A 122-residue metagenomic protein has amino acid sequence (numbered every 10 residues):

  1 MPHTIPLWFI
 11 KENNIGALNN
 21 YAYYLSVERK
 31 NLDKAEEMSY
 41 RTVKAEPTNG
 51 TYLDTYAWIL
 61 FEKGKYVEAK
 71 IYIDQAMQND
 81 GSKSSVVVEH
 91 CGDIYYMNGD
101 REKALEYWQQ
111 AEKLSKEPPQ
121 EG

Functional and structural regions predicted by a protein language model:
M1-H3, R29-R41, K63-Q75, D100-Y107: Structural signature of tandem alpha-helical TPR/SEL1-like repeats, specifically the intra-repeat loop/turn
W8-F9, S26, V43, M77-Q78 (+2 more regions): A conserved position within tetratricopeptide repeats
E12-N13, P47, G81-S82, K116: Short coil turns that delineate tetratricopeptide repeat
N20, T55, E89-H90, M97: "A position-specific structural signal for the A-helix of alpha-solenoid helical repeats
Y23-Y24, W58, D93: Residue-level recognition of tetratricopeptide repeat
S26-V27, F61, Y96: Position-specific recognition of the canonical hydrophobic site in helix A of tetratricopeptide repeat
Y96-P119: TPR/TPR-like (Sel1-like) alpha-helical repeat modules
